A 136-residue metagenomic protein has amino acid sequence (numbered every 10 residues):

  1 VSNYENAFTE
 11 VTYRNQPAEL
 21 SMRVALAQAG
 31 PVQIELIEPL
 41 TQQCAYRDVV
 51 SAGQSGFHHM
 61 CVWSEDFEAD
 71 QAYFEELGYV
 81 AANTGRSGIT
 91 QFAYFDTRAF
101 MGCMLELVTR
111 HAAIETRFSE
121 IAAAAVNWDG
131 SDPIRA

Functional and structural regions predicted by a protein language model:
V1-G30, A69-T90, S119-A136: Core segments of cupin and vicinal oxygen chelate
Y4, P39-T41, E65: Histidine- and/or cysteine-centered catalytic micro-motif in compact active-site loops
S21-V32, V49-D66: Vicinal oxygen chelate
A27-G30, F95-F100: Active-site beta-strand termini and strand-to-loop segments that position acidic
I34-C44: A basic- and aromatic-enriched beta-loop-alpha substructure that forms the phosphate/nucleotide- and DNA/RNA-contacting
I37-P39, D96, E106-R110: A structural feature that tracks compact, well-ordered secondary-structure segments with a strong bias toward
C44-V50, E115-S119: A short, polar/proline- and glycine-enriched secondary-structure boundary/capping micro-motif
M101, L105-E115, N127, S131-I134: C-terminal functional regions that serve as terminal interaction/effector modules
